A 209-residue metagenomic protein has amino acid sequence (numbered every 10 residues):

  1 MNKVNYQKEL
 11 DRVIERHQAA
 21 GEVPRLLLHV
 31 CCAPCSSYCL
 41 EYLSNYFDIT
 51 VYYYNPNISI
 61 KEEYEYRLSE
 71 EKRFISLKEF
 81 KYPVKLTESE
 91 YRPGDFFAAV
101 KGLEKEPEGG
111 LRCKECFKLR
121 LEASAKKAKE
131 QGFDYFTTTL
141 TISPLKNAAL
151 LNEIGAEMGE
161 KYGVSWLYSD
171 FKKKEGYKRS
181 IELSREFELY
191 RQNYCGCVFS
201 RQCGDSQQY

Functional and structural regions predicted by a protein language model:
M1-Y38, L43-Y209: Nucleotide-activated chemistry modules centered on ATP-dependent adenylation/adenylyltransferase
